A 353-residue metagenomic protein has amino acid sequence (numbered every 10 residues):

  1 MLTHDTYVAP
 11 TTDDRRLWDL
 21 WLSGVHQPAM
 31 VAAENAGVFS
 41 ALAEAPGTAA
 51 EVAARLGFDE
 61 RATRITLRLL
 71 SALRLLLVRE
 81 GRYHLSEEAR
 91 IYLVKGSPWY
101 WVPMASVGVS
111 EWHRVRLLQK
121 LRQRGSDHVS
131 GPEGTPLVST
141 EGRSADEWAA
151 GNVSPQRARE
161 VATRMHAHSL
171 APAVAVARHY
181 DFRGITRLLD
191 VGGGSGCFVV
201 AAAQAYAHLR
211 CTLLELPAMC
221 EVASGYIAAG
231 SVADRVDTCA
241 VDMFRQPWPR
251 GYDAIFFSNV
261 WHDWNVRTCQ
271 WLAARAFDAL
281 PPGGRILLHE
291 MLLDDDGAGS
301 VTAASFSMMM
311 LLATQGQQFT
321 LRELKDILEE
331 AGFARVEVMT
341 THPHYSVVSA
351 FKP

Functional and structural regions predicted by a protein language model:
M1-V78, F182, R187-P353: Alpha-helical subdomain
H4-V8, D14-A43, R55, E60-T186: Conserved Class I S-adenosyl-L-methionine-dependent methyltransferase catalytic core
